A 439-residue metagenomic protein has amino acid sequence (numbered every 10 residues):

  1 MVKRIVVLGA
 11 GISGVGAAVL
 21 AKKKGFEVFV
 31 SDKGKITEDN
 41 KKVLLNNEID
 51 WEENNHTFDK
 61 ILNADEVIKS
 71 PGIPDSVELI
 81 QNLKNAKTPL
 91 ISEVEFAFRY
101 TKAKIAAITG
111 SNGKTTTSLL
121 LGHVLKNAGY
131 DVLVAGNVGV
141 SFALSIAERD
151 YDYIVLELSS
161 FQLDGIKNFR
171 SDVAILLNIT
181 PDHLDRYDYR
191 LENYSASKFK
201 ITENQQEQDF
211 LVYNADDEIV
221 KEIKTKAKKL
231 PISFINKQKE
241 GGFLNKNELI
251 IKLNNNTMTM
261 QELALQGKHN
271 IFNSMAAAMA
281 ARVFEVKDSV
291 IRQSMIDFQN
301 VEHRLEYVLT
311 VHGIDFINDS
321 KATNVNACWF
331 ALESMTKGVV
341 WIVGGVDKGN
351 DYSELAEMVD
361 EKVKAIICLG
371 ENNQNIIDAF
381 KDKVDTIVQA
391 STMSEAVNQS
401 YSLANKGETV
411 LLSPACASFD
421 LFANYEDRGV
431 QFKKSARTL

Functional and structural regions predicted by a protein language model:
M1-S92, F96, E262, Q266 (+1 more regions): N-terminal leader/targeting and accessory segments in enzymes
K3-R4, G16-K24, M260-K364: Nucleotide phosphate-binding/pyrophosphate-handling subdomain across enzymes that bind or process nucleotide phosphates
K3-R4, L20-K23, F58-L62, P71-A215 (+3 more regions): Phosphate-binding loop of NTP-binding sites
G11, G34, V138, D216-D217 (+1 more regions): Residues in the short beta-alpha loop(s) of Rossmann-like NAD(P)-binding domains
I12, P74, N112-T116, I271 (+2 more regions): Residue-level detector of alpha-helix initiation sites
E27-K33, L211-A215, I342-V343, K362-E371: Short internal beta-strands
N40-K42, S353-E408: C-terminal helical cap/extension that packs against the catalytic core of soluble nucleotide-cofactor enzymes
N54-N55, I91-E95, A227-N245, R292-I296 (+3 more regions): Beta-strand->loop->alpha-helix junctions that form or flank phosphate-binding loops in nucleotide-handling enzymes
